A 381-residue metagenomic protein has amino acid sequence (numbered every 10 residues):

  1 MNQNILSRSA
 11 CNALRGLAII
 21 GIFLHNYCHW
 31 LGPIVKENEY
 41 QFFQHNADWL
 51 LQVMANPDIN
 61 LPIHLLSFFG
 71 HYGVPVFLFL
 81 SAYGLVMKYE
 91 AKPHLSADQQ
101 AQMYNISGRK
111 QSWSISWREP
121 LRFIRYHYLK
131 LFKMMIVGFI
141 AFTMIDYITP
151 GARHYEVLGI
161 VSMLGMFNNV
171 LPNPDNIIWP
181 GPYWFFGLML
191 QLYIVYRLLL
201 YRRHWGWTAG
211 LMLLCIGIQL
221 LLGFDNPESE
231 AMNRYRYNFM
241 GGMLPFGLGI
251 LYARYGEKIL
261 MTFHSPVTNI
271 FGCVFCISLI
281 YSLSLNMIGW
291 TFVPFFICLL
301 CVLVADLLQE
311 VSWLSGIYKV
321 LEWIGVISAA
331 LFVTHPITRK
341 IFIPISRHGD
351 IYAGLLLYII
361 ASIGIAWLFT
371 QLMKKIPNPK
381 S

Functional and structural regions predicted by a protein language model:
M1-I216, R347-S381: Membrane-cytosol interface segments of multi-pass membrane proteins, especially ER/Golgi lipid-handling enzymes
H25-N26, F332-H335: Histidine-centered divalent metal-coordination motifs
Q219-A330, I337-Y358: Alpha-helical transmembrane segments and terminal signal-anchor/GPI-anchor hydrophobic tails, characterized by long
